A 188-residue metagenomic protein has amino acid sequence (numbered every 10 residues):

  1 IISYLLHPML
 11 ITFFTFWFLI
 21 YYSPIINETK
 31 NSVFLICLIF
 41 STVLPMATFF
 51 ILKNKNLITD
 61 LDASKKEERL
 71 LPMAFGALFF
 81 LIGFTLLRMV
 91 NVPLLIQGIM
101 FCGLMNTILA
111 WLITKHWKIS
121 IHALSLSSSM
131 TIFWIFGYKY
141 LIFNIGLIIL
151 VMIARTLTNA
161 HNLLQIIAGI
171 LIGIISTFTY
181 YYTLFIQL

Functional and structural regions predicted by a protein language model:
I2-Y22: The first (N-terminal) embedded transmembrane alpha-helix
I20-S32: Short, hydrophobic transmembrane alpha-helix segments
T29-L44, C102: Alpha-helical transmembrane segments
P45-N56: Membrane-water interface of transmembrane alpha-helices
T59-F75: Juxtamembrane helix-capping/reentrant segments at transmembrane boundaries
A74-T85, M105, L124-S127: Core segments of transmembrane alpha-helices that mediate helix-helix packing or line hydrophobic substrate/ligand
F79-L94, F101: Membrane-helix boundary elements
P93-L188: Membrane-embedded catalytic cores of phosphoryl/pyrophosphoryl-handling enzymes
